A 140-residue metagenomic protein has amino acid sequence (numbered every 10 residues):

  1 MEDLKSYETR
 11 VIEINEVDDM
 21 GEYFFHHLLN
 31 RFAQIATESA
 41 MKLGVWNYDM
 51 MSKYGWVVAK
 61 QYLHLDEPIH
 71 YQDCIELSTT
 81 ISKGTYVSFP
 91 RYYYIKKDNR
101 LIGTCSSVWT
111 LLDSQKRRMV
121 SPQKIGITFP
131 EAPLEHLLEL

Functional and structural regions predicted by a protein language model:
M1-V58, T104, L111-L140: Hot-dog-fold acyl-thioester-processing enzymes
E16-D18, I69, T85, N99: Residues that cap or initiate secondary-structure elements
S39-S88: Hydrophobic beta-strand-centered segment that forms part of the acyl-chain substrate-binding groove
L77, I81-P122: Hydrophobic alpha-helical segments and helix pairs
